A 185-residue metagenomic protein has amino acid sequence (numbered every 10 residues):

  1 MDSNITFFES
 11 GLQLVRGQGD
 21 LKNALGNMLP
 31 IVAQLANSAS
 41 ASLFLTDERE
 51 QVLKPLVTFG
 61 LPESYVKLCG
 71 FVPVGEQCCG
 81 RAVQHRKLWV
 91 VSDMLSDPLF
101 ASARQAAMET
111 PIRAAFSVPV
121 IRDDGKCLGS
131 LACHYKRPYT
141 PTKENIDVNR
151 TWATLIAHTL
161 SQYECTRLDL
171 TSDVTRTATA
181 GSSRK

Functional and structural regions predicted by a protein language model:
M1-N23, Q34, L128, T159-K185: Signal-transmission linkers at sensory-effector interfaces
G17-L56, V66-K67, Y163, R184-K185: Helix-loop-beta substructure at the N-terminus of cytosolic sensory domains that couple signal/ligand detection
L35, V72, D97, A107-I112: Short loop/turn motifs at secondary-structure junctions and domain boundaries
T46, V52-L56, E63-P98, S102: Regulatory sensory and allosteric helical modules in signal-transduction proteins and certain transcription factors
R49-E50, I121-C127, K136, Y163: Flexible loop/coil segments at beta-strand boundaries within sensory signal-transduction domains
C69, H85, S102-L128: Helix-to-coil/beta transition segments that act as allosteric "coupling" elements at the rims of sensory or catalytic
P98, H134-W152, T159-L168: Regulatory loop-to-helix N-cap segments in sensory/regulatory domains that couple ligand/signal detection
